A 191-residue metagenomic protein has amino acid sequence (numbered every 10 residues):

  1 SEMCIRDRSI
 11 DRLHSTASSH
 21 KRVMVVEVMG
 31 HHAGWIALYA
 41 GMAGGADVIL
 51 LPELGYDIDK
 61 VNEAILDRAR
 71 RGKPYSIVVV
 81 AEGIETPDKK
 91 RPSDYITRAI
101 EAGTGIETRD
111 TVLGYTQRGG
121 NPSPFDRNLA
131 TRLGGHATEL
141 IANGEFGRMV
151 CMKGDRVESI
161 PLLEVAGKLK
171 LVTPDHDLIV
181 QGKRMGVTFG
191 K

Functional and structural regions predicted by a protein language model:
S1-I5: Short, small-residue-biased leader/transition segments that mark boundaries at the very start of proteins
R6-D110: Accessory alpha-helical/coil subdomains and C-terminal extensions that flank or cap enzyme catalytic cores
I96-K191: C-terminal non-catalytic interaction/assembly regions of soluble proteins
